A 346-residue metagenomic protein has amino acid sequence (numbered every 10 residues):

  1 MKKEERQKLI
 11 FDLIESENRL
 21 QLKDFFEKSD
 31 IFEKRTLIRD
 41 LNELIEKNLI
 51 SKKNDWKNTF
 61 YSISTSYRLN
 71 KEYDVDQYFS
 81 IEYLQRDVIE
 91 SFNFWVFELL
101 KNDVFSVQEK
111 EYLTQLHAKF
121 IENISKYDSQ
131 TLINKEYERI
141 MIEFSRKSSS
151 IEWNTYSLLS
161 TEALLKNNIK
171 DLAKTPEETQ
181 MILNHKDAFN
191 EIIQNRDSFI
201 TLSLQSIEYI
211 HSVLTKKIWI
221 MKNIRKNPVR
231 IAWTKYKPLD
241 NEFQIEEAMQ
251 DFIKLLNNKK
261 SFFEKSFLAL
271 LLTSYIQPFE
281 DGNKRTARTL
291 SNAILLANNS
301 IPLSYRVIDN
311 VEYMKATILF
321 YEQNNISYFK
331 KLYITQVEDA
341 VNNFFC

Functional and structural regions predicted by a protein language model:
M1-C346: FIC/Doc superfamily catalytic core
